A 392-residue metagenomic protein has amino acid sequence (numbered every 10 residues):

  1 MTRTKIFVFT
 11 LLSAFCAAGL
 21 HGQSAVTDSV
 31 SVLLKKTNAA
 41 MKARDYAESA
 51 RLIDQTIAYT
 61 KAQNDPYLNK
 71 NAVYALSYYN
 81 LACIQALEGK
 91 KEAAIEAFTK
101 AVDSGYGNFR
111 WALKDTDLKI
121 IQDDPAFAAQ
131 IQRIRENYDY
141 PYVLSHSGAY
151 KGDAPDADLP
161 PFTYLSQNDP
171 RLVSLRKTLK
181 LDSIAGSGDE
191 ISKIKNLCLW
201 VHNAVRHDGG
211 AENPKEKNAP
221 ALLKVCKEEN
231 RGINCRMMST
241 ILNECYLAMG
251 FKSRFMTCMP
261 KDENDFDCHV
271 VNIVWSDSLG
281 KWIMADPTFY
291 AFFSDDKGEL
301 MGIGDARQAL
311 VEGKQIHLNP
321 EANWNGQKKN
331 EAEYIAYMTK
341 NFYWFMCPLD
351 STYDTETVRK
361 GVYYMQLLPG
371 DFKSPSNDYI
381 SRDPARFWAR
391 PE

Functional and structural regions predicted by a protein language model:
Y59-N71: Flexible helix-coil transition and linker loops at the boundaries of alpha-helical arrays
Y78, G209-V271: Active-site neighborhood of thiol-dependent amide/isopeptide-bond enzymes
S147-I233: Secondary-structure boundary elements
V274-E392: His-Asp-centered catalytic microenvironments across diverse enzyme cores, prominently the transglutaminase-like
